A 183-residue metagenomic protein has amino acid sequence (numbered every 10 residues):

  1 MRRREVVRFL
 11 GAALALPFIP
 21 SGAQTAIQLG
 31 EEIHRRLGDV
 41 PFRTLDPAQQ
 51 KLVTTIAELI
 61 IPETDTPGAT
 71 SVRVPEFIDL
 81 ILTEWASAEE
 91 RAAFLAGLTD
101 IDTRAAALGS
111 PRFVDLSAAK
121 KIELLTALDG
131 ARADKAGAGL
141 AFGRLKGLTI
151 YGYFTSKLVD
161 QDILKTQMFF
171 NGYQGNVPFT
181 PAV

Functional and structural regions predicted by a protein language model:
M1, P17-T55: C-terminal segment of N-terminal export signals and the immediately downstream linker at the start of the mature
M1-L14: N-terminal secretory signal peptides and thylakoid transit peptides that target proteins across membranes
V7, A26, H34, M168-N171: Compositionally biased, low-complexity repeat tracts
L14-G22, A26, T64, R132 (+1 more regions): A generic secondary-structure signal for well-formed alpha-helical elements
L37-G38, Q50-L59, T66, R73-V183: Mature-region segments of soluble proteins
